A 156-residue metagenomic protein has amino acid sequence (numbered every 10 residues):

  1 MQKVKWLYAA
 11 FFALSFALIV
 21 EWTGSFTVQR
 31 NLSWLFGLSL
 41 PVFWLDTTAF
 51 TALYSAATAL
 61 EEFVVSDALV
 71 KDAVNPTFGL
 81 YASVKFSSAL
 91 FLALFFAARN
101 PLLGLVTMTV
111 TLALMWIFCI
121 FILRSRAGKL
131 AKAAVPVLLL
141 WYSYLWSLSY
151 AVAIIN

Functional and structural regions predicted by a protein language model:
Q2-F26: N-terminal signal-anchor transmembrane alpha helix
S39-L40, P101-V110, A131-V135: Non-cytosolic membrane-interface motifs at loop->transmembrane helix junctions
P41-A59: Interfacial helix-start motif at the membrane-water boundary
Y54-S66, S83-A89, L112: Core segments of transmembrane alpha-helices that mediate helix-helix packing or line hydrophobic substrate/ligand
D72-Y81, A133: Membrane-interfacial loop-to-transmembrane alpha-helix junctions, especially the N-terminal start
S83-F91, G104-C119, W141: Hydrophobic alpha-helical membrane segments
A93-L105, S125, A151-N156: Membrane-interface helix caps and helix-loop-helix hairpins in membrane proteins
F121-N156: Terminal transmembrane helical module of multi-pass membrane proteins
